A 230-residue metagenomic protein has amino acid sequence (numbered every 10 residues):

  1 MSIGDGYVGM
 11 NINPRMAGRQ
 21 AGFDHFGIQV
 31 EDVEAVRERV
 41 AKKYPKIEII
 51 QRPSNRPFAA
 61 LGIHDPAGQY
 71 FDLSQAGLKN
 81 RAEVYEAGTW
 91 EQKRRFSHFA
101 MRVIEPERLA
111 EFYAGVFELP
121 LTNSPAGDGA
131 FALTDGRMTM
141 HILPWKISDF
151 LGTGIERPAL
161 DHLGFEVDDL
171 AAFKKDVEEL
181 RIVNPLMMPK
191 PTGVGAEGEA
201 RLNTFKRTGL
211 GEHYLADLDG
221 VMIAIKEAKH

Functional and structural regions predicted by a protein language model:
M1-A21, I63, Q69-L78, P120-R157 (+3 more regions): Conserved short beta-strand elements that form part of the metal-binding/catalytic scaffold of enzyme active sites
S2, R15-V40, A59-H64, R95-I104 (+3 more regions): Vicinal oxygen chelate
V8-M10, D168, L202, L215: Intrinsically disordered, low-complexity, compositionally biased regions/tails
R37, K79-A82, A110, K174: Generic domain-boundary/flexible-linker signal
A41-Q92, H98-M101, S124, A132 (+1 more regions): Vicinal oxygen chelate
E91-M138: Surface-exposed interaction/gating patches
F117, K146, V167-D169: Generic secondary-structure microfeatures
